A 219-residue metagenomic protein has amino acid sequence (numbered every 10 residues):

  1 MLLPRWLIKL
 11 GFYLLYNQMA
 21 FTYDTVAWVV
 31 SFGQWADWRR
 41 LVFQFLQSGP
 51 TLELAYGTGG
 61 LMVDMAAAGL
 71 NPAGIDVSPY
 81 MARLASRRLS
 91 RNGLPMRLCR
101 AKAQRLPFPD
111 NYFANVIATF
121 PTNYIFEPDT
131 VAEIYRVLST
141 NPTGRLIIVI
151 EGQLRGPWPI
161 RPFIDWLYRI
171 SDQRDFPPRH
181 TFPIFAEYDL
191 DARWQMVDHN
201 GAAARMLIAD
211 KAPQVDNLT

Functional and structural regions predicted by a protein language model:
M1-L46, P162-I164, Y168: Conserved class I S-adenosyl-L-methionine
L10, V149-R205: C-terminal alpha-helical "lid/dimerization" subdomain adjacent to the S-adenosyl-L-methionine
L52-R105: Class I SAM-dependent methyltransferase SAM/SAH-binding core
R88-L89, L138, F185-D189: Conserved hydrophobic residues forming the short capping helix/wall of the S-adenosyl-L-methionine
Q104-N115: A short acidic, Gly/Pro-enriched loop at the edge of an enzyme's catalytic core that lines a small-molecule cofactor
N115-P128: A short SAM/SAH-binding and catalytic strip from SAM-dependent methyltransferases
D129-G144: A short glycine-rich, Lys/Arg-flanked "PGG" loop and its adjoining helix->strand segment in the class I
L207-T219: C-terminal lobe and adjacent flexible extensions of AdoMet/dcAdoMet transferase-like proteins
